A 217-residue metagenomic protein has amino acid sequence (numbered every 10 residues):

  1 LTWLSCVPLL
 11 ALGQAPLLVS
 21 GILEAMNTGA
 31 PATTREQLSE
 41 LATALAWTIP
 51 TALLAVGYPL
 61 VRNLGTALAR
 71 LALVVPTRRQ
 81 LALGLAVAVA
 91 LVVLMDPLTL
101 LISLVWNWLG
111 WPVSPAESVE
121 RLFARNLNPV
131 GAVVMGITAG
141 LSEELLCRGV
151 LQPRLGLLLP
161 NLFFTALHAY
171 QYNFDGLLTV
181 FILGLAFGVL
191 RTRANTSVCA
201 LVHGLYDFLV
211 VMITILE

Functional and structural regions predicted by a protein language model:
L1-L9: Loop-to-transmembrane boundary segments
T2, G13-T48, V56-T138: Juxtamembrane helix-loop-helix connectors linking adjacent transmembrane helices in multi-pass membrane enzymes
V89-E217: Transmembrane helix-loop-helix hairpins at the membrane interface of multi-pass integral membrane proteins
